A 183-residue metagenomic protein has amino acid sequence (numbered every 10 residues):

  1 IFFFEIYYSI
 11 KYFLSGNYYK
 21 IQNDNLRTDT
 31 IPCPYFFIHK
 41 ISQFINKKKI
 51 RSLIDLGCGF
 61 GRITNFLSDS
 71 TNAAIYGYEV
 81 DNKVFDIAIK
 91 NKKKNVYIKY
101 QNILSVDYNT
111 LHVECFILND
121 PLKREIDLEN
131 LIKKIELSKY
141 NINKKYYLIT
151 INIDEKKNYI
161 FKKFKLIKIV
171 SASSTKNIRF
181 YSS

Functional and structural regions predicted by a protein language model:
I1-K47: S-adenosyl-L-methionine
I50-G59: Conserved class I S-adenosyl-L-methionine
G61-N65: Glycine-rich SAM-binding Motif I of class I
D81: Conserved SAM/SAH-binding beta-strand->alpha-helix loop
A88: Conserved SAM-binding loop
K94-I103: Conserved SAM-binding strand-loop segment of SAM-dependent methyltransferases
E114-I126: A short SAM/SAH-binding and catalytic strip from SAM-dependent methyltransferases
I126-F180: C-terminal substrate-binding/active-site "lid" region of AdoMet-derived donor-dependent transferases
